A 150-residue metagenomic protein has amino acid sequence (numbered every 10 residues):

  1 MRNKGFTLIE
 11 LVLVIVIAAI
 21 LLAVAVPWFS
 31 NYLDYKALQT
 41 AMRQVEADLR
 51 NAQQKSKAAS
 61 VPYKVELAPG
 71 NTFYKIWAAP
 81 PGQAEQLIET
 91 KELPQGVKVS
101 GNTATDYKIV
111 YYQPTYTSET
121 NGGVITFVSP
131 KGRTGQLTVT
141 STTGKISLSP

Functional and structural regions predicted by a protein language model:
M1-F29: N-terminal single-pass transmembrane signal-anchor helix
T7, R43-V45: Hydrophobic transmembrane-helix microenvironments that flank and shape a buried ionizable site
I15, Q39, E46: Conserved catalytic core of two-component sensor histidine kinases
I20, V24-T40, Q54, A58 (+1 more regions): N-terminal helix-rich module
A47-N51: Phosphate-interacting basic helix/loop segments used at nucleotide- and nucleic-acid interfaces
